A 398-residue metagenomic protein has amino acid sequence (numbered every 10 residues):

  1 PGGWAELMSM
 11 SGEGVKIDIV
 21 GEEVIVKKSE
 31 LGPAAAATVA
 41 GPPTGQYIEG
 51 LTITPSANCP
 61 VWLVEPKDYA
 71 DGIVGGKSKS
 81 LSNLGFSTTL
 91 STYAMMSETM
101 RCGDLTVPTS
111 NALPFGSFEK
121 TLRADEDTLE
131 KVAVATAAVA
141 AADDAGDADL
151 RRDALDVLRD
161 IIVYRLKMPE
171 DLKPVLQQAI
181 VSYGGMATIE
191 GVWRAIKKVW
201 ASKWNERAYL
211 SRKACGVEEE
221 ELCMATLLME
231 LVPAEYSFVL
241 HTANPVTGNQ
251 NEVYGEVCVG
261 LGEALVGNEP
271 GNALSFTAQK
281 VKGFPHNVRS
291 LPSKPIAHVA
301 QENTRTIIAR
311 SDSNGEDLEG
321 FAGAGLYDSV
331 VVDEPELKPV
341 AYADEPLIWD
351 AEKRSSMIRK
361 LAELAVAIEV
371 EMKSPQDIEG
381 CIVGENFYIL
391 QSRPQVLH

Functional and structural regions predicted by a protein language model:
P1-L227, A234-Y236, A273, N287-I378 (+1 more regions): N-terminal beta-alpha lobe that positions the nucleotide/phosphoryl donor in ATP/NTP-coupled carboxylate activation
L228, F276, K280-K282: Active-site glycine/GP-rich loop and adjacent strand/helix microenvironment that borders small-molecule binding pockets
S237-T242: Low-complexity, Lys/Gly-biased intrinsically disordered segments
P245, E256-E263, R393-H398: Glycine-rich phosphate/pyrophosphate-binding beta-alpha loops
E252: Catalytic cores of glycan-processing enzymes that make or break glycosidic bonds
C381-I382: Conserved protein-kinase catalytic-loop segment immediately C-terminal to the catalytic Asp of the HRD motif
